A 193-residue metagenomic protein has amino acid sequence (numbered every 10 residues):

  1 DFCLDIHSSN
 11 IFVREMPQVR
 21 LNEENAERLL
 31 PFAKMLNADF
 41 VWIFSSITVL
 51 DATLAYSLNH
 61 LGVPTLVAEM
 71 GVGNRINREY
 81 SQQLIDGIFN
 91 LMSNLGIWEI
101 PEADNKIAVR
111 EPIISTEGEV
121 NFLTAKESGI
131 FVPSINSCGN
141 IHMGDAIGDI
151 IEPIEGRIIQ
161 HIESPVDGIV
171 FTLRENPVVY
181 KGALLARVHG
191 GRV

Functional and structural regions predicted by a protein language model:
D1-V193: Structured catalytic-domain cores with a bias toward divalent-metal coordination
